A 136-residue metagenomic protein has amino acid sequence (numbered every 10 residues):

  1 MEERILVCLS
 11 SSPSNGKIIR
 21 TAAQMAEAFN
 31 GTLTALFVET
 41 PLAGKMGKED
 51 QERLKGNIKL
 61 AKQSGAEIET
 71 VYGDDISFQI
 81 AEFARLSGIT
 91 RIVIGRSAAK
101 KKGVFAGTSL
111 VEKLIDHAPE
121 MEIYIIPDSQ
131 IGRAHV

Functional and structural regions predicted by a protein language model:
E2-E49, K55, L60-Q63, E69: Small/aliphatic-rich secondary-structure junction motif
T21-A26, R85-L86, S109: Short, solvent-exposed amphipathic alpha-helical segments in soluble enzyme and RNA/protein-processing domains
A26, A61, A84, D116-A118: A generic structural signal for well-ordered alpha-helical segments
F37-P41, G73, S97-A98, D128-Q130: Short, ordered loop/turn segments at secondary-structure junctions
S64-R91, G132: Structural beta-alpha unit
R96-K113: Glycine-rich, Arg-bearing micro-motifs that act as flexible, cationic patches
K113-P127: Short, acidic/small-residue loops that bind anionic groups at enzyme active sites
A134-V136: Conserved small/polar residues in nucleotide/adenosyl-binding loops
